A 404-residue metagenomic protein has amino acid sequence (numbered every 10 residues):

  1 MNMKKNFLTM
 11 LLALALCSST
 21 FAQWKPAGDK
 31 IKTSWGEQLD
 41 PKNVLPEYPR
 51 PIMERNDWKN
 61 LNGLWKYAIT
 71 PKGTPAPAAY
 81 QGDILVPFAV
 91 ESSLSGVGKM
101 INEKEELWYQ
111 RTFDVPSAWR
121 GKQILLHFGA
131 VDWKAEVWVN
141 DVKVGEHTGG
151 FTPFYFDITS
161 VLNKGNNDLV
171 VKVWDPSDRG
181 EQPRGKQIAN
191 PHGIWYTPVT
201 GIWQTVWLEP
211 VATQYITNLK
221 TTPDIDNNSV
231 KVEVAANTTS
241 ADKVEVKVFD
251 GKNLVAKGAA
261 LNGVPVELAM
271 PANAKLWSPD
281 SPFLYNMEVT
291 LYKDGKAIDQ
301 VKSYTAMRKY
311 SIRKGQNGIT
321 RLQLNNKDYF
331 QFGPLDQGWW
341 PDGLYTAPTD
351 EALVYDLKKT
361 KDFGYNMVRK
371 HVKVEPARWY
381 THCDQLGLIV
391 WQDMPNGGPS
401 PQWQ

Functional and structural regions predicted by a protein language model:
M1-W24: Bacterial Sec-dependent N-terminal signal peptides
Q23-H127, P183-W195, V199-I202, A212 (+1 more regions): Extended carbohydrate-recognition surfaces in non-catalytic/accessory domains of CAZymes and lectin-like proteins
K66-T70, K99-Y215, T239-S240, V374-A377 (+1 more regions): Accessory beta-strand-rich segments of carbohydrate-active enzymes
W133, F151-T159, K172, D178-A189 (+2 more regions): Active-site mouth of glycoside hydrolases
V139, N228-A260, V266-A269: Beta-strand-rich binding/interaction modules
V144-G145, V255, Y329: Short hydrophobic beta-strand segments in globular cytosolic domains
V170-K172, N286-T290: Extracellular recognition modules
P210-S240, Q316-R321: Surface beta-strand/loop "capping" patches
